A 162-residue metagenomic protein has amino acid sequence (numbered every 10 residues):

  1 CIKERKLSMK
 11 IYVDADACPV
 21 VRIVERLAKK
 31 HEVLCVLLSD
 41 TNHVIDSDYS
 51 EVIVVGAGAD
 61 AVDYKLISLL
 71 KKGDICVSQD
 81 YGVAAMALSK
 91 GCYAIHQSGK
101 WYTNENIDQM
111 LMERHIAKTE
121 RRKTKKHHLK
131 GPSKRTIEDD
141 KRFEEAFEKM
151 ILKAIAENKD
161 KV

Functional and structural regions predicted by a protein language model:
C1-S8: Short, Lys/Arg-enriched N-terminal segments with co-localized hydrophobic residues within the first ~10-30 amino acids
K10-V162: Nuclease catalytic cores that cleave nucleic-acid phosphodiester bonds, predominantly acidic two-metal-ion
